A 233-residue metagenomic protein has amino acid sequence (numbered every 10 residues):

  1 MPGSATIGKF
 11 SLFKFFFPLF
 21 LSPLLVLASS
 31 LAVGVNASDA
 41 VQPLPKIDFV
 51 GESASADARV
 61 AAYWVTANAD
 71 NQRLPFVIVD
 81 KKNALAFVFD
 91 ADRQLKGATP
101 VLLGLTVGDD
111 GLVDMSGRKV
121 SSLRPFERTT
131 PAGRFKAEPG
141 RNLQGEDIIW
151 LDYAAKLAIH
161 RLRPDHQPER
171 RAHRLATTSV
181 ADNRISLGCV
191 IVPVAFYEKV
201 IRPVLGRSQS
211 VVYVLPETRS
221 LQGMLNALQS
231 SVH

Functional and structural regions predicted by a protein language model:
M1-K14: N-terminal secretory signal peptides that target proteins for export/translocation
P2-A5, R128-H233: Exported/periplasmic cell-wall-interacting domains
K14-S30: Bacterial N-terminal signal peptides
L27-A40: Signal peptide processing junction and immediate N-terminal pro/mature segment of secreted/exported proteins
S38-V65: N-terminal low-complexity, Pro/Thr/Ser-rich intrinsically disordered segments that act as propeptides or flexible
E52-A56, R73, D80, L187-I191 (+1 more regions): Soluble non-cytosolic domains of exported or imported proteins
D57-P75, V79-R170: Gly/Pro-biased beta-strand-loop elements
